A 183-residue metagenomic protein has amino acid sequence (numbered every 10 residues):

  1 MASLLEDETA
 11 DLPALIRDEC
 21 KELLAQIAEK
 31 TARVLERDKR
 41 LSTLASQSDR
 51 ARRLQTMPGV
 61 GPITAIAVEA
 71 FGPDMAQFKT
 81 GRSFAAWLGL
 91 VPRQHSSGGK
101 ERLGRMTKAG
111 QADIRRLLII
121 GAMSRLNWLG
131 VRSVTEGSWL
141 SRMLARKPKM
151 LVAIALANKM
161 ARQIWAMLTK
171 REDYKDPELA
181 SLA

Functional and structural regions predicted by a protein language model:
M1-A183: A detector of single, family-specific signature residues that are central to catalytic or substrate-handling motifs
